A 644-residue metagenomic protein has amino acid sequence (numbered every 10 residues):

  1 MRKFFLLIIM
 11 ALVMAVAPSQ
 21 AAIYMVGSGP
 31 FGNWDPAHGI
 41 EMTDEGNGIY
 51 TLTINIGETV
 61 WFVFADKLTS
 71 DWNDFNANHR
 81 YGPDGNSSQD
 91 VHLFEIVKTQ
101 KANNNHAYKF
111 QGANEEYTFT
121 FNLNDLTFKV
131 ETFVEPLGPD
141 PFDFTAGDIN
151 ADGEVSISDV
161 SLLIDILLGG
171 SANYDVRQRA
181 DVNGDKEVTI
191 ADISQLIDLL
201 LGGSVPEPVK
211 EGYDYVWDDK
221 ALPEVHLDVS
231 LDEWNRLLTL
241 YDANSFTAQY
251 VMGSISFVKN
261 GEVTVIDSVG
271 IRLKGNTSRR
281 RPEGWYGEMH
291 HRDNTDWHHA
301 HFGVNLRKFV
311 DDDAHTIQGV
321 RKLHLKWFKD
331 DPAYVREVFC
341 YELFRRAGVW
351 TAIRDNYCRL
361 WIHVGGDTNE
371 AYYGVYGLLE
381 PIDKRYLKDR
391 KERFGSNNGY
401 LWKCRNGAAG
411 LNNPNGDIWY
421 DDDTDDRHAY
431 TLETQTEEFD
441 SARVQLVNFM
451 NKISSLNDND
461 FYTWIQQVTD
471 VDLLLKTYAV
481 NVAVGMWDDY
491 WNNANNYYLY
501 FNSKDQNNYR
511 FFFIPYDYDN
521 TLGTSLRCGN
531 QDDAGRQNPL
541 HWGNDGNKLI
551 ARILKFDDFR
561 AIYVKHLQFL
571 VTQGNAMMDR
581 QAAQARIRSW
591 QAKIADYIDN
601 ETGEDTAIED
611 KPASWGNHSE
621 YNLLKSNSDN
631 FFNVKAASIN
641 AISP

Functional and structural regions predicted by a protein language model:
M1-F4: Positively charged n-region of N-terminal signal peptides that target proteins for export
L7-A15: Bacterial N-terminal signal peptides
A21-T59, K67-V91: Aromatic-rich carbohydrate-binding modules that target alpha-glucans
G29-G32, K67-N73, L168-A172, L201-G202 (+1 more regions): Acidic glycine-/aspartate-rich tracts in secreted/extracellular proteins
D35-A37, L52, A77-P136: Intrinsically disordered, low-complexity polar regions and short flexible loop motifs
G138-P208: Cellulosome-associated attachment modules in secreted, modular CAZymes
P139, E207-T477, S619, L623-S643: Phosphate-handling architecture centered on phosphoinositide signaling
D214, K220-L222, E233, D293 (+2 more regions): Middle-to-C-terminal accessory/interaction subdomains
